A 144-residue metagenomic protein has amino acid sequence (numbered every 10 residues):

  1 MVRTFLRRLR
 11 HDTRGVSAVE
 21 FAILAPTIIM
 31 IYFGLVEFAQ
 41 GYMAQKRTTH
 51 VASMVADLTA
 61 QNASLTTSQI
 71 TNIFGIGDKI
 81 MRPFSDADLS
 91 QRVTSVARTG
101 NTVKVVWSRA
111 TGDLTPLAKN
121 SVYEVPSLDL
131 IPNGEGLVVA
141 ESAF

Functional and structural regions predicted by a protein language model:
M1-K79: Alpha-helical assembly-interface signal, strongest on the long, hydrophobic N-terminal helix that forms
S53, D57-F144: Short, conserved structural patches
